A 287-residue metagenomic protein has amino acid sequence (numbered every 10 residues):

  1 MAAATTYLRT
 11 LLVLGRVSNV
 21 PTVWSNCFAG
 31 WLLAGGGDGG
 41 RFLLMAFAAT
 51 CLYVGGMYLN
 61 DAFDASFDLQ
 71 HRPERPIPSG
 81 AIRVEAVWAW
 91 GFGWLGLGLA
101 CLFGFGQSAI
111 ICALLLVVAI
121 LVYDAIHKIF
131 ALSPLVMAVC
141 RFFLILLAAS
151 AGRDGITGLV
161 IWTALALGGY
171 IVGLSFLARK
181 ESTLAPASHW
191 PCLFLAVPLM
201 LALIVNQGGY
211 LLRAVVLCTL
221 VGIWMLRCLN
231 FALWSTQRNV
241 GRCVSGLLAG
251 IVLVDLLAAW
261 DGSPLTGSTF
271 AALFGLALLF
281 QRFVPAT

Functional and structural regions predicted by a protein language model:
M1-F28: N-terminal, positively charged, Ser/Thr/Ala/Gly-biased leader segments that form transit/presequence-like amphipathic
A2-L12, F142, A148-T287: C-terminal membrane-associated helical module and adjoining short loops/tails
T10-S18, D61, I77-V87, G104-A109 (+3 more regions): Short, amphipathic, aromatic/basic-enriched membrane-interface segments that mark the entry/exit of transmembrane
G15, D64, L256: Divalent metal-coordination and catalytic microenvironments
W24-F63, L95-F103, A109-Y123, I161-G173 (+1 more regions): Membrane-embedded alpha-helical segments that form the functional core of polytopic membrane enzymes, especially those
L32-L33, G104-F105, A125-I126, S150-A151 (+1 more regions): Helix-loop junctions at the membrane-solvent interface of multi-pass transporters, primarily the C-terminal
F47-A48, A65-I120, L135-A138, F142-L146 (+3 more regions): Multi-pass membrane catalytic core of lipid/isoprenoid biosynthesis enzymes
A49-A86, L174-A187, F280, V284-P285: Acidic (Asp/Glu-rich) catalytic motifs at the cytosolic membrane interface
